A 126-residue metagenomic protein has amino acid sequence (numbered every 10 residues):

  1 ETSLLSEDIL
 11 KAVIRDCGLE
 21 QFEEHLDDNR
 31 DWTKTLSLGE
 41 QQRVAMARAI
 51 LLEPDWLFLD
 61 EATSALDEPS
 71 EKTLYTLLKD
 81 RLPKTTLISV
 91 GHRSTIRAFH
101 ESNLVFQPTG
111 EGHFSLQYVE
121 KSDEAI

Functional and structural regions predicted by a protein language model:
E1-D31: Conserved "ABC signature" C-loop
V13, D27-I126: ABC-family ATPase nucleotide-binding domain "signature/switch" substructure
